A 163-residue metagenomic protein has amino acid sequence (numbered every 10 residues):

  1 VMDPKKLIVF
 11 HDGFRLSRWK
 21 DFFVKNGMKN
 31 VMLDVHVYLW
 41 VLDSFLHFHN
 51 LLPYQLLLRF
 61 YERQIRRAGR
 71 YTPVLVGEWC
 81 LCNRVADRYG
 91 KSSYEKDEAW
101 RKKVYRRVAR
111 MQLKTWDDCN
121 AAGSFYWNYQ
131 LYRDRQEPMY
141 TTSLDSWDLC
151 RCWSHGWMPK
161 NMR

Functional and structural regions predicted by a protein language model:
V1-R110, D118: Extracellular glycoside hydrolase catalytic/binding regions
Y94, K103-R163: Aromatic-rich peripheral "rim/lid" segments of glycoside hydrolase catalytic domains that contact and position glycan
